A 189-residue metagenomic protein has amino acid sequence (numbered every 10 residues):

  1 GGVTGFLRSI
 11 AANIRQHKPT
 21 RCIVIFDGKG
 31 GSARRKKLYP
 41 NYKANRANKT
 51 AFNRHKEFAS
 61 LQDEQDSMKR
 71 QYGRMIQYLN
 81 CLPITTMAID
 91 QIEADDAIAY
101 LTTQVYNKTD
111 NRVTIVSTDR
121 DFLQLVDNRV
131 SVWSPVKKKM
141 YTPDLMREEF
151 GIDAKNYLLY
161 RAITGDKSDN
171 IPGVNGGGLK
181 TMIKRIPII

Functional and structural regions predicted by a protein language model:
G1-V116, F122-M140: Noncatalytic, basic helical substrate-engagement surface that gates or grips nucleic-acid strands
Y78-C81, Q104, E149, I163 (+1 more regions): Conserved, well-folded catalytic cores of nucleic-acid-processing and energy-transducing macromolecular machines
D95-T103, G151-R161: Short, motif-level signal for alpha-helix interfacial/capping segments enriched in acidic residues and aromatics/proline
R120-D121, K180: Acidic, divalent-metal-coordinating active-site segment for phosphoryl/phosphodiester hydrolysis, typified by short
M140-E149: Short, charged, surface-exposed secondary-structure boundary motifs
D153-N156, I163-I189: Accessory alpha-helical DNA-binding modules that contact the DNA backbone or grooves
